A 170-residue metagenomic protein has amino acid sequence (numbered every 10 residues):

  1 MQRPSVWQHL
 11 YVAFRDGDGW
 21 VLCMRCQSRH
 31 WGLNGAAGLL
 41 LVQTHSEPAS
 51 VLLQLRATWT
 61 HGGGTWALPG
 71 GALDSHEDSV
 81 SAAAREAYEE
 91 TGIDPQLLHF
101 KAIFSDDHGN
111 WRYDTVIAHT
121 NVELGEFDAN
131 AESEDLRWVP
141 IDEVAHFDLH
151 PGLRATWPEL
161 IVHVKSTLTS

Functional and structural regions predicted by a protein language model:
M1-Q2, S170: Basic/polar N-terminal segments that are highly enriched at the extreme N-terminus, encompassing both cleavable
Q2-L40, T44-S46: Acidic, metal-coordinating catalytic segment for phosphate/diphosphate chemistry, firing primarily on the Nudix
W31-G32, T65, L136: A residue-level structural signature of the nucleotidyltransferase/glycosyltransferase Rossmann-like core
W31-N34, S46, T60-H61, H108-W111 (+1 more regions): A generic fold-level signal
G35-A37, A49, Y113-D114, E134: Change "...and in nucleic-acid phosphodiester-cleaving endonucleases..." to "...and in nucleic-acid processing enzymes
L41-Q43, L55, H119-T120: Residue-level signal for short segments within beta-strands and strand-turn junctions of well-structured beta-sheet
E47-E89: Conserved Nudix-box catalytic region and its N-terminal flanking loop in Nudix hydrolases and closely related
G71-L168: Unchanged
